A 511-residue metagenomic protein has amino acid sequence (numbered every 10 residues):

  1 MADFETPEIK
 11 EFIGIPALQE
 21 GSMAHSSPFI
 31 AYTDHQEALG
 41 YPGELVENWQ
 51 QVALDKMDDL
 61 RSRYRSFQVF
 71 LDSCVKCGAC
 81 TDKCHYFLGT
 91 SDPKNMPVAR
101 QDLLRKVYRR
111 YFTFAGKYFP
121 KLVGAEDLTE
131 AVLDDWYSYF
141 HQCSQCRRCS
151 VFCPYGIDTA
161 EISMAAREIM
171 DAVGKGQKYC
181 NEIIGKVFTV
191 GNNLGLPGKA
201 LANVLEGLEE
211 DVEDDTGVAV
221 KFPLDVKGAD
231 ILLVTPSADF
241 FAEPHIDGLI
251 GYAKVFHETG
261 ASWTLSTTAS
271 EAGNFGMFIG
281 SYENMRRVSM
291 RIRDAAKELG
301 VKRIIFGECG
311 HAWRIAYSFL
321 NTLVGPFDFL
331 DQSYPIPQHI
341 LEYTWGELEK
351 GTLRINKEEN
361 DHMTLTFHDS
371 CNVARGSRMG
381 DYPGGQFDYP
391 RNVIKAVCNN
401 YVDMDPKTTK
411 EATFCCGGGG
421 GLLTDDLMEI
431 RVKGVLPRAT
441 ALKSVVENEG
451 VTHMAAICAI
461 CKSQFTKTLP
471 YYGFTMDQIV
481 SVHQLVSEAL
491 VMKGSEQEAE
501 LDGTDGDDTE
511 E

Functional and structural regions predicted by a protein language model:
M1-S138: Ferredoxin-type iron-sulfur electron-transfer modules and their immediate structural context
R61-L71, Q101, R105-L323, G503-E510: Iron-sulfur-cluster electron-transfer modules
C74-C80, C84, C143-C149, C153 (+4 more regions): Short cysteine clusters
D82-R110, V151-M170, R378-D381, G421-V435 (+1 more regions): Iron-sulfur (Fe-S) cluster-binding segments and ferredoxin-like electron-carrier domains, especially [2Fe-2S]
G156, F240-L330, A374, R378-G385 (+2 more regions): Cofactor-cradling patches in redox/metallo enzymes
D171, I292, T322-L330, T344-N360: Extracytoplasmic substrate-binding proteins
D230-F240, M363-A374, A455: Short hydrophobic beta-strand segments
I336, I340, G346-K395: C-terminal amphipathic alpha-helical segment
